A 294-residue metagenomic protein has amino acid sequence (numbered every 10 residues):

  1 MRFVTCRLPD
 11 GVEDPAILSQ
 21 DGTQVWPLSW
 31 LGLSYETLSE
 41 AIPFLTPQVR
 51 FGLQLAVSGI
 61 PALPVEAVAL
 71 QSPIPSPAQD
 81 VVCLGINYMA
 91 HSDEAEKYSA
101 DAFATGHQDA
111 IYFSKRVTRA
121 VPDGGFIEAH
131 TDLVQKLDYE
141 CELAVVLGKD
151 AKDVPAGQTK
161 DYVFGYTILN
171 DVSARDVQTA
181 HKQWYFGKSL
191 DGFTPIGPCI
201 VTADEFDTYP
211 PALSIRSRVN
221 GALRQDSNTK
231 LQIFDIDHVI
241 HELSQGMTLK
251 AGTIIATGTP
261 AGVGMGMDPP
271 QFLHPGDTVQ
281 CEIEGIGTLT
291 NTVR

Functional and structural regions predicted by a protein language model:
M1-G106, A110, Q280: N-terminal non-catalytic cap/leader segment that marks the start of a structured domain
V4, Q71-P73, A100-F103, E128-L137 (+3 more regions): A generic local secondary-structure boundary/capping motif
R7, C83-L84, S114, D138-G148 (+3 more regions): Short beta-strand segments
L8-D10, L18-Q24, L147-K149, A203 (+2 more regions): Short acidic-glycine loop/turn motifs at beta-strand connectors
E13, V49-R50, P61-L63, V68-A69 (+4 more regions): Catalytic-pocket segment enriched in acidic/His residues
Y98, I111-H130, A151-K152, G192-V201 (+1 more regions): Short catalytic-site patches enriched in acidic/histidine residues that coordinate or position cofactors/metals
A100-V121, Y139, H274-G285: Structural signature of FAD isoalloxazine-binding scaffolds in flavoprotein oxidoreductases
V121-F164, L169-S173: Non-heme Fe(II) oxygenase catalytic core, chiefly the N-lobe of the double-stranded beta-helix
